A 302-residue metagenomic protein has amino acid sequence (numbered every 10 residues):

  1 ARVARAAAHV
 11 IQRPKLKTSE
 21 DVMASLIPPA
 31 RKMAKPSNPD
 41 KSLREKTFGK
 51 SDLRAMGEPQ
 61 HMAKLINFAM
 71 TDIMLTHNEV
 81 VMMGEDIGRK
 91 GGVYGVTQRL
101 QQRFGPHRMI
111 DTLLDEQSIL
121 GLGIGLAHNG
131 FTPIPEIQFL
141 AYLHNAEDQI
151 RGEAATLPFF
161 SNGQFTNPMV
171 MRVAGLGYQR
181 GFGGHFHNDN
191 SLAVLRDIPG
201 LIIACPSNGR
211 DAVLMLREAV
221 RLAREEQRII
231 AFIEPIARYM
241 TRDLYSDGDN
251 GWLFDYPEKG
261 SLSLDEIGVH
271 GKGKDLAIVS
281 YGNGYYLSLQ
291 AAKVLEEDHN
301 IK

Functional and structural regions predicted by a protein language model:
A1-M23: Active-site or pore-adjacent capping/gating segments
R5-A8, Q12, D72, Q102 (+2 more regions): A generic structural signal for well-ordered alpha-helical segments enriched in polar/charged residues
H9, G125, V194, A291-V294: Residues within well-ordered alpha helices
D21-L26, A291-K293: Composition- and surface-driven signal marking solvent-exposed, interaction-prone regions in large proteins
M23-I229, I233-Y239, Y245: Thiamine diphosphate
L65-I73, L214-I229, R238-H299: Glycine-/acidic-rich phosphate or pyrophosphate-binding loops and their flanking alpha/beta elements
F131, N300-I301: Short phosphate-binding/catalytic loops that engage adenosine nucleotides
